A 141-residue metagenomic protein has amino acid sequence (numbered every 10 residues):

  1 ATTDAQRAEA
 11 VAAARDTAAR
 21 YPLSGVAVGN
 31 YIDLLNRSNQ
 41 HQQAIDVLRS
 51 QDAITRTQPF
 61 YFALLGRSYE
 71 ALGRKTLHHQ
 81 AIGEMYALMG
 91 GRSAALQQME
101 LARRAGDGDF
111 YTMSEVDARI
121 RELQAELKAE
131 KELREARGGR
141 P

Functional and structural regions predicted by a protein language model:
A1-T2, L35, Y69, Y86 (+1 more regions): Residue at a conserved register position within TPR or TPR-like alpha-solenoid repeats
T3, R7, H41, A71-A81 (+2 more regions): Alpha-helical linker/edge segments of TPR/alpha-solenoid repeat scaffolds and analogous pre-/post-domain helices
A8-V11, A18, I45, D52 (+2 more regions): Tetratricopeptide repeat
T17, S50-Q51, M85, A102: Canonical positions in the second alpha-helix
P22, T55-R56, G73, G90 (+1 more regions): Short coil turns that delineate tetratricopeptide repeat
V26-Y31, D46, F60-L64, Q80-A81 (+2 more regions): Alpha-solenoid helical repeat scaffolds
Q80-D107, R121: TPR/TPR-like (Sel1-like) alpha-helical repeat modules
